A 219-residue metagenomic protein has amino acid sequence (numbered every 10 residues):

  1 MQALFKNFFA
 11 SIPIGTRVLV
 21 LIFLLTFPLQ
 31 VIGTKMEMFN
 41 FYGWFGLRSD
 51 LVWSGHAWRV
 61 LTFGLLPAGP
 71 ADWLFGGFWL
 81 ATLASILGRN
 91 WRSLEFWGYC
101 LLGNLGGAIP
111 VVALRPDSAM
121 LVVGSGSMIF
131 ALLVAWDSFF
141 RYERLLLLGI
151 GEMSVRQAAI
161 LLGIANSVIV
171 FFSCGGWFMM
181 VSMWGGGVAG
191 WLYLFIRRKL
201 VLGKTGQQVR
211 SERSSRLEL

Functional and structural regions predicted by a protein language model:
M1-I14, I109, A113, A165-L219: C-terminal transmembrane module of polytopic alpha-helical membrane proteins
A3-N40: N-terminal signal-anchor transmembrane alpha helix
F8, T62-W136, S173-G185, A189: Transmembrane helix-loop-helix
R17, W58, L94-W97, R156: Residues that define the loop-to-transmembrane-helix transition and helix capping in multi-pass membrane transporters
F39-L65: Extracytosolic (periplasmic/ER-lumenal) interhelical loops and adjacent juxtamembrane/interface segments of multi-pass
R89, S138-E152, L200-V201: Alpha-helical transmembrane bundle and helix-membrane interface signal in multi-pass integral membrane proteins
G151-N166: Hydrophobic alpha-helical membrane segments
